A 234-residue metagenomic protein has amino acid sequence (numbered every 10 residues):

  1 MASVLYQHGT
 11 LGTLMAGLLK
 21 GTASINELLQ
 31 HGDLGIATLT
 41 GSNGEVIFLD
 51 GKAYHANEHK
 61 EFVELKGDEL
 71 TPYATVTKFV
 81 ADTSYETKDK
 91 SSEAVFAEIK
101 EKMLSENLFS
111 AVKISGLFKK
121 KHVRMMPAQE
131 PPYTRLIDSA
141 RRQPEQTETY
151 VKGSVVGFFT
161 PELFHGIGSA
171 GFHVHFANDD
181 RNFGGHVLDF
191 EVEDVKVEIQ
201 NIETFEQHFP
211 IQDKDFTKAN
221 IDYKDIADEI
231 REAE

Functional and structural regions predicted by a protein language model:
M1-L14, Q212-E234: N-terminal charge/polar-biased segments
T10-T77: N-terminal low-complexity or amphipathic/hydrophobic leaders
L49-K119: N-terminal, charged amphipathic alpha-helical interaction modules
A56-N57, H122-V123, G166, G184-H186: Short helix/loop capping segments that flank catalytic or ligand/cofactor-binding pockets
P72, V76-T87, E203-D228: Compact, glycine/acidic-enriched structural inserts
A94-F158, H165-I167: Long, positively charged binding patches that form subdomain-scale interaction surfaces for polyanionic ligands
S169-A177: Histidine-centered divalent-metal-coordination microenvironment in nucleic-acid enzymes
N178-I221: A hydrophobic, small-residue-rich beta->alpha segment in the mid-to-C-terminal subdomain of diverse proteins
